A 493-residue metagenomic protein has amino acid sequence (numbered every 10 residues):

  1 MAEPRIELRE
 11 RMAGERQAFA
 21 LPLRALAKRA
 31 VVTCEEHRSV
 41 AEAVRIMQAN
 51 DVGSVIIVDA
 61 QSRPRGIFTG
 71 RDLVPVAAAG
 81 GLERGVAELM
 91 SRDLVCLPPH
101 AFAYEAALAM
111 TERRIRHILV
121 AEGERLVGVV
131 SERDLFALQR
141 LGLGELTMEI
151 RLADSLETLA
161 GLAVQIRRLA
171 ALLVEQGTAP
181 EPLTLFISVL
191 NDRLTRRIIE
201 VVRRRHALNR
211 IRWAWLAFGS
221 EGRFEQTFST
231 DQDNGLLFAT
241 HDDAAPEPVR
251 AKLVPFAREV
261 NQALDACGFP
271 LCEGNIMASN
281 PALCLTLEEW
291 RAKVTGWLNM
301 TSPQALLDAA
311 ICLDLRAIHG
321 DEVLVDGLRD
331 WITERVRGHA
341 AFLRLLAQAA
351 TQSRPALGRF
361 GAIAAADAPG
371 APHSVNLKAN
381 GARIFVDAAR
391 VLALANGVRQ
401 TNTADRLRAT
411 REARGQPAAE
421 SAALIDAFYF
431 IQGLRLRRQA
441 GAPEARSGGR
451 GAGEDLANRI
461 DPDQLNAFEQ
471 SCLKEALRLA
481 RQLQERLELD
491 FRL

Functional and structural regions predicted by a protein language model:
M1-E200, R205-L216, S220-E221, T240-D243 (+1 more regions): Tandem CBS (Cystathionine beta-synthase) repeat/Bateman regulatory domains
L146-L493: A nucleotide- and high-energy phosphate-metabolite-utilizing enzyme signature
